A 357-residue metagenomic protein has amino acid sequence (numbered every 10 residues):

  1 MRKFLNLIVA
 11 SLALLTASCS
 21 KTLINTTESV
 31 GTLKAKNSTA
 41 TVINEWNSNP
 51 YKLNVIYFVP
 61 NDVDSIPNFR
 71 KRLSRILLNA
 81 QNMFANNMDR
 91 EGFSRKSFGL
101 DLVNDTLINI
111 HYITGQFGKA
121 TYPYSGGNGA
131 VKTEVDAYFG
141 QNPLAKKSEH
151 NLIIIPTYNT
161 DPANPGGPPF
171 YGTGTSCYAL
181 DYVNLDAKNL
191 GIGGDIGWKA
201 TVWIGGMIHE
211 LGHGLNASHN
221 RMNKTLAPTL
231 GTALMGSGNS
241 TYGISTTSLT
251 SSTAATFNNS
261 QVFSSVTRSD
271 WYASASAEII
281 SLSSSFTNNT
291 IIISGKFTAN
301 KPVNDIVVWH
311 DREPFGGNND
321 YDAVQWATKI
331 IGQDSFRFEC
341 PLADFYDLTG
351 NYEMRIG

Functional and structural regions predicted by a protein language model:
R2-A10: Sec-dependent signal peptide recognition, specifically the positively charged N-region followed immediately by
L15-S18: C-terminal motif of bacterial Sec signal peptides marking the signal peptidase cleavage site
S20-T26: Bacterial lipoprotein signal-peptidase II cleavage site
E28-H150, I155-G167, P314-S335, P341-A343: Propeptide-to-catalytic entry region of secreted or membrane-anchored zinc metalloproteases
I66-P67, G191-T201, M222-N223: Active-site rim elements
P162-G197, S240: Active-site scaffold of zinc-dependent metalloenzymes
G197, N220-G357: Replace "(M1/M4/M9/M12/WLM)" with "(e.g., M1/M4/M8/M9/M12/M26/WLM)" and add "not limited to" to clarify scope
T201-S218: Active-site recognition of the HExxH zinc-binding catalytic motif
